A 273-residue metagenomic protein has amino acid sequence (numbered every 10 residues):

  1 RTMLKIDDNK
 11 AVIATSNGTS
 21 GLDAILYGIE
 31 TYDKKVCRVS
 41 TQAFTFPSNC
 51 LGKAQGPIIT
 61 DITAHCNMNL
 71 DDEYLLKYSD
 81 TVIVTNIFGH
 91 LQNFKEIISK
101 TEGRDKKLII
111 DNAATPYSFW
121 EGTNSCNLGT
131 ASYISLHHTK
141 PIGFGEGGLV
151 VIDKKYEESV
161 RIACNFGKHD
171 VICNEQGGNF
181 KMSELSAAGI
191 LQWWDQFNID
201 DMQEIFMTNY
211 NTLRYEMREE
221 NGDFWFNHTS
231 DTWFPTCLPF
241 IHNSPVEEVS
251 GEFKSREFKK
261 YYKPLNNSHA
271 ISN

Functional and structural regions predicted by a protein language model:
T2-I13, G18, I83-T85, E158-N273: PLP-dependent aminotransferase class I/II
S20-N112, P116-F119: PLP-dependent aminotransferase-like
D23, S48-C50, H90-N93, Y117-S118 (+5 more regions): Short catalytic/ligand-binding loop motif for oxyanion handling, primarily in non-cytosolic enzymes, centered on
L51, I152-K154, F240-S244: Short beta-strand-to-loop capping motifs
T81, Y133, L149, C237-P239: Short aromatic/hydrophobic contact patches that present stacked aromatics for nucleic-acid/ligand binding
I110-F144, I172-C173: Conserved active-site segment immediately N-terminal to the catalytic lysine that forms the internal aldimine
N127-C164, E184: Active-site PLP attachment segment
